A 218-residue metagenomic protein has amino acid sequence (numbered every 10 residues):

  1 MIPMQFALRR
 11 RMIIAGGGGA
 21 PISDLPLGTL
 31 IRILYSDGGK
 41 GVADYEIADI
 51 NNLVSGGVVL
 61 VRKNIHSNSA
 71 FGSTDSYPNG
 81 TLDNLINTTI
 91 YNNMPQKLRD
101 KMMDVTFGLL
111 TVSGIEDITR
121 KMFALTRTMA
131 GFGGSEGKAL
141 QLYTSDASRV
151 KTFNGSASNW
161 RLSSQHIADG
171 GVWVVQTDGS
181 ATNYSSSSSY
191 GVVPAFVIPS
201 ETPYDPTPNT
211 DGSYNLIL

Functional and structural regions predicted by a protein language model:
M1-G18: N-terminal low-complexity, intrinsically disordered "leader/linker" segments enriched in small/polar and basic residues
G16-L218: Collagenous Gly-X-Y triple-helix signature in extracellular proteins
